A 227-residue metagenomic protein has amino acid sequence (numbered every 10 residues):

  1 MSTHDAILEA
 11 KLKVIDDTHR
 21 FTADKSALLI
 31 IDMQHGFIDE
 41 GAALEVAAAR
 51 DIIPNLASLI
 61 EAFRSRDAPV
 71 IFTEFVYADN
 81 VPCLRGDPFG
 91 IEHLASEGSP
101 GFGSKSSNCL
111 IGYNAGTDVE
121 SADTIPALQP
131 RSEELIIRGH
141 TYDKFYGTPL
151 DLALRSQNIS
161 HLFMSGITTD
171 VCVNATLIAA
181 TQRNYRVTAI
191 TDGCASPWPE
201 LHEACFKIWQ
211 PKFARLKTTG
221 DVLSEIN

Functional and structural regions predicted by a protein language model:
M1-F21: Short coil-to-helix leader/linker segments, especially the first N-terminal amphipathic alpha-helix with its helix
T18, P54-Q157: Active-site alpha/beta core segments
F21-H35: Short coil-to-beta-strand
A42-A49: Short glycine-enriched, charge-decorated loop/helix-capping segments at active-site entrances that position
F163-I167, R186-P199: A short glycine-rich beta-strand->turn/loop micro-motif centered on a GG-aromatic cluster
V173-R183: Short Gly/Thr/Asp-enriched flexible loops that form oxyanion-binding sites at enzyme active sites
W198-Q210: Active-site-proximal loop->helix
F213-N227: A charged, well-structured terminal subsegment
